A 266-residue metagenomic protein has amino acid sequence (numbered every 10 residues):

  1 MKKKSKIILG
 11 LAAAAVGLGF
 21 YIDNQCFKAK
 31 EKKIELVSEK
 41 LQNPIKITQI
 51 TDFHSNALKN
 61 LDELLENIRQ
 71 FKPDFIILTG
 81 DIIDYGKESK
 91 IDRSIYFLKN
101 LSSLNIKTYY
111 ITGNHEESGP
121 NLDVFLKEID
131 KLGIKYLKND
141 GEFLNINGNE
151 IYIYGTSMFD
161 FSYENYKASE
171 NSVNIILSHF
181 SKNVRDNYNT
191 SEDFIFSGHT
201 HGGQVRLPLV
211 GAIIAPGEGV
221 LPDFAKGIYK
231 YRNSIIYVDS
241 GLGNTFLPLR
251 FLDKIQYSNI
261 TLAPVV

Functional and structural regions predicted by a protein language model:
M1-L41: N-terminal membrane-anchoring alpha-helices
K28-L58, Y154-L177, S181: Mobile, glycine- and charge-enriched loop segments and immediately flanking short secondary-structure elements within
V37-T48, I134, E142-I153, E170-I175 (+3 more regions): Beta-strand-turn-beta hairpins that frame and shape the catalytic cleft of phosphate-ester-processing enzymes
N43-L137: Membrane-embedded segments
H54, I83, H115-E116, G141-E142 (+4 more regions): Catalytic metal-binding/acid-base residues of hydrolase active sites
Y109, H115, L137-G148, T156: Metal-dependent polysaccharide deacetylase catalytic core of the NodB/CE4 family, i.e., the active-site-bearing domain
L126-K127, K131-I134, N147-D186, T190 (+1 more regions): Binuclear metal-dependent hydrolase catalytic cores centered on His/Asp/Glu-rich metal-binding motifs
S181-T261, V265-V266: Conserved beta-sheet core of the metallophosphoesterase superfamily
